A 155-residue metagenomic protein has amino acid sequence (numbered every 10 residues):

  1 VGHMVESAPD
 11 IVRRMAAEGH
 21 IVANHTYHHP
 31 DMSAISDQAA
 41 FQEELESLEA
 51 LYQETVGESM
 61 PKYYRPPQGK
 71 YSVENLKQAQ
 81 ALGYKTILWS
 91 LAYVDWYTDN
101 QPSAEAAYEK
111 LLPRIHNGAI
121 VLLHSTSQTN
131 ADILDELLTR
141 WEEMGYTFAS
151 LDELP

Functional and structural regions predicted by a protein language model:
V1-A8, M32-S36, R65-Y71, W96-Q101 (+1 more regions): Acidic-and-aromatic substrate-binding clefts and catalytic sites of carbohydrate-active enzymes
V1-P61, E136-R140, E153-P155: Active-site beta->alpha N-cap acidic-glycine motif
S7-D10, A40-E43, S47-L51, E74 (+5 more regions): Extracytoplasmic/secreted proteins, especially bacterial periplasmic and envelope-associated proteins
R14-A17, V56, A79-A81, P113-H116: Extracellular/periplasmic catalytic domains that process cell-envelope and extracellular macromolecules
I21-T26, K62-P66, K85-S90, A119-L123 (+1 more regions): Structural recognition of the beta-strand scaffold that forms the well-ordered cores of secreted hydrolase catalytic
E54-L82, Q128: Basic- and aromatic-lined ligand-binding clefts that recognize polyanionic substrates
K70, N75-R114, Y146-P155: His/Asp/Glu-enriched short active-site or ligand-binding loop at hydrolase and phosphoryl-transfer sites
N117-P155: Terminal accessory/targeting
